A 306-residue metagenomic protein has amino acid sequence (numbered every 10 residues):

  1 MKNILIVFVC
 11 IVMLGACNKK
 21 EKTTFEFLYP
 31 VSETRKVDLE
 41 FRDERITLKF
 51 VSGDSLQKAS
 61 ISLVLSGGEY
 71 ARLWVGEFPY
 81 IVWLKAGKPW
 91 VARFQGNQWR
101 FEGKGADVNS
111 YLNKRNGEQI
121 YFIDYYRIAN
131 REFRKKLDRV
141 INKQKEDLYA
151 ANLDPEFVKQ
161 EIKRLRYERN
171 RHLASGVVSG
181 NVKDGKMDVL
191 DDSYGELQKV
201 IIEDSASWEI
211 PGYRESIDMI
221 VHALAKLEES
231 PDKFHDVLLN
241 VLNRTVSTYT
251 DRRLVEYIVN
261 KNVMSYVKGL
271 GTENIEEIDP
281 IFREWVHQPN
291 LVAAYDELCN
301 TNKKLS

Functional and structural regions predicted by a protein language model:
M1-T24: Bacterial Sec-dependent N-terminal signal peptides
N3-I6, E26-L28, D154, P280: Generic structural signal for short, flexible, solvent-exposed coil/loop and linker residues
L5-F8, E40, R45, K304: Intrinsic disorder/low-complexity detector
F8-M13, D38, S52, N109 (+2 more regions): N-terminal non-cleavable signal-anchor helices
C17-F157, R164, H172: A non-transmembrane, solvent-exposed segment enriched in polar/low-complexity residues
G96-S306: Oxidative protein folding and maturation machinery
